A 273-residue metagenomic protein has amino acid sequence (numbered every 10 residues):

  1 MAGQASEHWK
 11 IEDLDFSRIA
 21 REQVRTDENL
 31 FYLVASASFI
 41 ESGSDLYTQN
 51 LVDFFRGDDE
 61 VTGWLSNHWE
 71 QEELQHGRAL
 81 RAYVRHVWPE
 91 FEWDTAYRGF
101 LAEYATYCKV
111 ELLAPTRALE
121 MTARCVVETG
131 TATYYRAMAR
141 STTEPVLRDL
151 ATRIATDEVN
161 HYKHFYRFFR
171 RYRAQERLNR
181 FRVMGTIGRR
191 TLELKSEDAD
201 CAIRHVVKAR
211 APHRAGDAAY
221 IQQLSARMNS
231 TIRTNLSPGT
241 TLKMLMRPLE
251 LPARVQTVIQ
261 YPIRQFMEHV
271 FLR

Functional and structural regions predicted by a protein language model:
M1-R273: Non-heme di-metal
